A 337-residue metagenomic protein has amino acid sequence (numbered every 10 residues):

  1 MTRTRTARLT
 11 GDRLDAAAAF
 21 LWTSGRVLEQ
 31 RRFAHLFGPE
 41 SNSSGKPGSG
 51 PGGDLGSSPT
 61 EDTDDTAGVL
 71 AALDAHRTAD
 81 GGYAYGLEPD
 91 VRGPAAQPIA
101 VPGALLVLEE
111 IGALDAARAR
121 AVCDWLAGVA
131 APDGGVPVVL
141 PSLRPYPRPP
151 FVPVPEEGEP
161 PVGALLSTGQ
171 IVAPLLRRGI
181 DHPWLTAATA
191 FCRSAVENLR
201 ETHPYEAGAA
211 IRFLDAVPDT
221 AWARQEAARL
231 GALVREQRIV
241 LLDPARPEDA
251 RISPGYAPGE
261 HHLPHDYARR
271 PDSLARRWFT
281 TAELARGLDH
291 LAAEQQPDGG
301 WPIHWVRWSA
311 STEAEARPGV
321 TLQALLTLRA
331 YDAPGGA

Functional and structural regions predicted by a protein language model:
M1-A337: Preference for long, amphipathic alpha-helical scaffolds in soluble/luminal domains and all-alpha bundles
